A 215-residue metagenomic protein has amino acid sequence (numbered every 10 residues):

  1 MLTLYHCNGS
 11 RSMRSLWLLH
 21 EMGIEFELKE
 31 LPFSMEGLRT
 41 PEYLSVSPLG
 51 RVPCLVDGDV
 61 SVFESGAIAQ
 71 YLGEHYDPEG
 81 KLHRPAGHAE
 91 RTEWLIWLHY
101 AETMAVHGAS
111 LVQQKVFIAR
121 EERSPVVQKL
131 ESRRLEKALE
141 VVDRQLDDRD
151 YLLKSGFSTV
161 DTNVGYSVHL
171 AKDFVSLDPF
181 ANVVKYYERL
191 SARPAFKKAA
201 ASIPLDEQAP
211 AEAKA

Functional and structural regions predicted by a protein language model:
M1-V126: GST-like domain detector, emphasizing the conserved glutathione-binding G-site in the N-terminal thioredoxin-like
L19, L55, I68, V142 (+2 more regions): Residue-level signal for nonpolar/aromatic packing positions in well-ordered secondary structure
F33-S34, V160, P204-L205: Conserved beta-strand edge residues that scaffold enzyme active sites
S45, A192, A201-S202: Phosphate-coordinating loops and pocket residues in cytosolic domains that bind phosphorylated ligands
G73, S167-V168, A200: Active-site-flanking alpha-helical
A101-A192: GST-like fold's C-terminal all-alpha helical module
F196-A215: Terminal-tail/helix-coil boundary detector
